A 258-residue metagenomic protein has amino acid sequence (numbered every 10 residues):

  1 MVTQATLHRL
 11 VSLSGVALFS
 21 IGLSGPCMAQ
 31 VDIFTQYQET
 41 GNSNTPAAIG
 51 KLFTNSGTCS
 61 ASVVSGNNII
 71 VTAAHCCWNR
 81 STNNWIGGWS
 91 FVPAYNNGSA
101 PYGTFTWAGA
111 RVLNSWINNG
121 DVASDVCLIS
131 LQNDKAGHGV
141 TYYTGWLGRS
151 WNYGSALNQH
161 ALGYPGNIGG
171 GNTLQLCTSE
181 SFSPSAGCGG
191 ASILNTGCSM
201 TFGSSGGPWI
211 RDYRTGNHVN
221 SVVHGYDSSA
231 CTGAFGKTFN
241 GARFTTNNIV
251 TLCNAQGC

Functional and structural regions predicted by a protein language model:
M1-H8: N-terminal secretory signal peptides that target proteins for export/translocation
L10-V16, I21-S65, L252-C258: Protease-domain processing segments flanking chymotrypsin-fold serine proteases, especially trypsin-like
V31-S56, N84-G137: Conserved catalytic-core segment of clan PA serine endopeptidases
N44-N96, F182-G189, G197, T238: Catalytic histidine site
C76-W78, A94-S99, N133-A136, P165-N167 (+2 more regions): Acidic glycine-/aspartate-rich tracts in secreted/extracellular proteins
V122-M200: Chymotrypsin/trypsin-fold serine protease catalytic domain
C198-V222: Catalytic nucleophile loop of clan PA
N220, Y226-C258: C-terminal cap/linker of serine protease catalytic domains
